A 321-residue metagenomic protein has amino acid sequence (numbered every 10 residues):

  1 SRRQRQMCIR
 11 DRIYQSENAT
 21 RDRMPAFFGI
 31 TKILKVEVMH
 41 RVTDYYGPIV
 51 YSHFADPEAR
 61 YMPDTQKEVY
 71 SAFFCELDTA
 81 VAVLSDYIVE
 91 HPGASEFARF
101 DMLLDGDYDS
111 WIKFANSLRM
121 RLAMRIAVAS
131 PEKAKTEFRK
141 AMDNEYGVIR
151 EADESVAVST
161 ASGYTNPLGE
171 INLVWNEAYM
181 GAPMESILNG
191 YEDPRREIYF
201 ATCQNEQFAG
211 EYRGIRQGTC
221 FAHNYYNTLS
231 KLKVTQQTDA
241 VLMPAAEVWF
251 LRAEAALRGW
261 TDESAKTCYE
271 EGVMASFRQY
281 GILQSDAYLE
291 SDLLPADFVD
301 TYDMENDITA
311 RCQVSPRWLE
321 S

Functional and structural regions predicted by a protein language model:
S1-Q6, R10-L34, V38-D286, E320: Structured, solvent-exposed acidic/aromatic patches
F277-S321: C-terminal functional modules
